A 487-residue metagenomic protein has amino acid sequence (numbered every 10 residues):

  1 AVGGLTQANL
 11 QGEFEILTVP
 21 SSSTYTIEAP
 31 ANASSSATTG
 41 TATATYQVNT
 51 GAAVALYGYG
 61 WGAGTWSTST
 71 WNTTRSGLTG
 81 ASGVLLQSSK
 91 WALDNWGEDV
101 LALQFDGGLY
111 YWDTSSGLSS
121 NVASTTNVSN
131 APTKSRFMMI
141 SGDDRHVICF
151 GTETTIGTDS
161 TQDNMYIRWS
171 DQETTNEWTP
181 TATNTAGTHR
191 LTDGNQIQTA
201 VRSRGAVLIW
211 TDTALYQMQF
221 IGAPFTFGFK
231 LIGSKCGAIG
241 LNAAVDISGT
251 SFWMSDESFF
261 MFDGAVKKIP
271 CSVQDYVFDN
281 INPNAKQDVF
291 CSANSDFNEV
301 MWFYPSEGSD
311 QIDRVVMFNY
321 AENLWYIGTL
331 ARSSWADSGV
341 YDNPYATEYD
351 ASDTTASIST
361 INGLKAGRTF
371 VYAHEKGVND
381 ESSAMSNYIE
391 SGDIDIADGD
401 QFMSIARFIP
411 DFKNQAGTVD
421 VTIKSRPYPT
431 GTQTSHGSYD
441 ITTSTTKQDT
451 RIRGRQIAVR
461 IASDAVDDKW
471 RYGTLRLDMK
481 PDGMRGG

Functional and structural regions predicted by a protein language model:
G3-S89, L118-S120, N127-N130: Small/polar beta-strand repeat architecture
A52-Y57, W61-G62, W66, W71 (+4 more regions): Beta-sheet repeat architectures centered on beta-propellers
A55-W66, L109-W112, T154-T181, V315-Y320 (+1 more regions): Short beta-strand segments and strand-loop junctions that repeat across beta-rich extracellular domains
T73-L86, L118-V289: Beta-propeller and closely related beta-pinwheel folds
L86-S88, A92-L109: Elongated alpha-helical scaffolds
W96, Q104-D106, D143-D144, S203-R204 (+7 more regions): Short loop/turn segments that connect beta-strands within the blades of beta-propeller domains, predominantly WD40
L101-A102, V207, S251, P344: Hydrophobic beta-strand segments that make up the repeating blades of beta-propeller and related beta-repeat
L103, C149-F150, W210, M254 (+2 more regions): Residue-level marker for isolated small/hydroxyl-bearing positions within beta-strands of beta-sheet-rich domains
